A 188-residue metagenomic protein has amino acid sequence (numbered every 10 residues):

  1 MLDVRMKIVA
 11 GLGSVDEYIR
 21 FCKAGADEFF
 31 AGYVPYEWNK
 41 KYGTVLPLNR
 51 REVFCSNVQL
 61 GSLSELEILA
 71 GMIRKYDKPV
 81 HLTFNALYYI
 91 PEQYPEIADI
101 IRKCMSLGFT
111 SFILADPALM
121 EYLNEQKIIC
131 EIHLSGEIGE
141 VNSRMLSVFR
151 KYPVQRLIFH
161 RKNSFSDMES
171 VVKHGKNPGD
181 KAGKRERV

Functional and structural regions predicted by a protein language model:
M1-V188: Non-catalytic helical/linker scaffolds that mediate oligomerization, partner binding, and domain coupling around large
